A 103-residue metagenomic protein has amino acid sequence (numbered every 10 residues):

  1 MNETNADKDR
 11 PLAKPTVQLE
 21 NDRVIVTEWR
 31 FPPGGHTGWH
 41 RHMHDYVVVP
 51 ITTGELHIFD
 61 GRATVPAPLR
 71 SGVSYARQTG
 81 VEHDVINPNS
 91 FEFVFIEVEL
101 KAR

Functional and structural regions predicted by a protein language model:
N2-W39, M43: N-terminal first-folded block
P33, T52, S71-G72: Short, flexible surface segments
T37-W39, H57-I58, E82-N89: Short beta-strand His + acidic residue motifs that chelate non-heme Fe in jelly-roll/DSBH and cupin folds
R41-H57: Short, conserved beta-strand element in jelly-roll/cupin
R62-G80: Short acidic-glycine-tyrosine-enriched beta hairpin
T79-R103: Ligand-binding loop in jelly-roll beta-barrel domains
